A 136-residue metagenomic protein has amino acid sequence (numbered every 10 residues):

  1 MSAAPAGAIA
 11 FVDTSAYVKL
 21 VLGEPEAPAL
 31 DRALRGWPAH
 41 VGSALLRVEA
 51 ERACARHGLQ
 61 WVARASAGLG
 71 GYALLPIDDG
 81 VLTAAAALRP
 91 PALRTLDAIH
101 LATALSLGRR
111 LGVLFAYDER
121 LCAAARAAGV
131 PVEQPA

Functional and structural regions predicted by a protein language model:
M1-G42, C54-S66, V130: Short, well-structured N-terminal submotif of metal-dependent ribonuclease cores
M1-I9, G42-S43, R47, R56 (+1 more regions): Acidic, PIN/NYN-like endoribonuclease modules and their adjacent C-terminal/linker elements
V18-E24, A73-L75, L114, P131 (+1 more regions): Short, contiguous hydrophobic alpha-helices characteristic of membrane insertion segments
L22, L46, P90-L93: Short coil/turn segments
V41-G80, A84-A87: Active-site-proximal, substrate-binding regions of enzyme catalytic domains and RNA-binding/basic surfaces
L74-R126, V130: Active-site neighborhoods of divalent-metal-dependent phosphate/nucleic-acid chemistry enzymes
